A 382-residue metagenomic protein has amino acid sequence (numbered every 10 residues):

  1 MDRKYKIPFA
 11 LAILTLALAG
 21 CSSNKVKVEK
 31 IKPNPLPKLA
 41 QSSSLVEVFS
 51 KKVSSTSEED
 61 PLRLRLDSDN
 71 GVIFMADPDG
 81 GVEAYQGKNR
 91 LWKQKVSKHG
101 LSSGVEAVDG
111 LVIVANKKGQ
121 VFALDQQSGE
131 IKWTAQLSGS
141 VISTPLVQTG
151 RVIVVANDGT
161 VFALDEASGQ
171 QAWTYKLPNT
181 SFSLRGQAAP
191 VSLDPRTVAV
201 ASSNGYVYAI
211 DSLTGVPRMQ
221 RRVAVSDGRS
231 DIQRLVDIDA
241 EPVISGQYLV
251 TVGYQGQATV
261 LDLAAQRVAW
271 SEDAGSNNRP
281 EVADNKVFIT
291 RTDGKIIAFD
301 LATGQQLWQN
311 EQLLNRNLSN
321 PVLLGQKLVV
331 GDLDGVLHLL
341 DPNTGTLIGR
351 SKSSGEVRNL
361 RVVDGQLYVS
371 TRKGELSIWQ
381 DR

Functional and structural regions predicted by a protein language model:
L18-G20: C-terminal motif of bacterial Sec signal peptides marking the signal peptidase cleavage site
S22-K25: Bacterial signal peptide processing site
K27-I31, Q41-R65, W92-V108, K132-Q148 (+5 more regions): Extracytoplasmic beta-rich repeat domains
D77, N116, A156-N157, S202-S203 (+4 more regions): Structural signature of WD-repeat beta-propellers
Q86-N89, D125-S128, D165-G169, S212-G215 (+4 more regions): Short loop/turn segments that connect beta-strands within beta-propeller blades
L347, S353-R382: Blade-level signature of beta-propeller repeat domains, shared across WD40, Kelch, NHL, RCC1 and BNR/Asp-box propellers
